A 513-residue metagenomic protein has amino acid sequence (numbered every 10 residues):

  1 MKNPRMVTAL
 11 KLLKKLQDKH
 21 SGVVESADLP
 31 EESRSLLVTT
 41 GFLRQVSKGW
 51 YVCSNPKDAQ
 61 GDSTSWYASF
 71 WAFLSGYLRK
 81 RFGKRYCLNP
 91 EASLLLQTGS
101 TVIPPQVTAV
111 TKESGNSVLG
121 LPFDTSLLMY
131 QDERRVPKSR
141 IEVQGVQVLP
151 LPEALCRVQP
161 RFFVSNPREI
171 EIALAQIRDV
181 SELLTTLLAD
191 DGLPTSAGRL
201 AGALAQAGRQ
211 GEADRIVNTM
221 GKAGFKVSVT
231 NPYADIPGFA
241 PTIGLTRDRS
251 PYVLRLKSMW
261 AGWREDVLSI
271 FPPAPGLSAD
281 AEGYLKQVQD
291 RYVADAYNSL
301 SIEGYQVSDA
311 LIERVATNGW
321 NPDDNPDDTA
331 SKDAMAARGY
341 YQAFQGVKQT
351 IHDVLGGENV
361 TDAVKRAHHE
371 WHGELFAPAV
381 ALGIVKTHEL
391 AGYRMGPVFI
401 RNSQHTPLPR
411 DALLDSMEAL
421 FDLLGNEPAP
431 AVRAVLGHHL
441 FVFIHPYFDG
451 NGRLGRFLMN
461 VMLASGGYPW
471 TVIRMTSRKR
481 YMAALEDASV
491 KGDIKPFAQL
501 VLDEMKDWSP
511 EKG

Functional and structural regions predicted by a protein language model:
M1-A27, E32, V38-K48, S54-G513: FIC/Doc superfamily catalytic core
